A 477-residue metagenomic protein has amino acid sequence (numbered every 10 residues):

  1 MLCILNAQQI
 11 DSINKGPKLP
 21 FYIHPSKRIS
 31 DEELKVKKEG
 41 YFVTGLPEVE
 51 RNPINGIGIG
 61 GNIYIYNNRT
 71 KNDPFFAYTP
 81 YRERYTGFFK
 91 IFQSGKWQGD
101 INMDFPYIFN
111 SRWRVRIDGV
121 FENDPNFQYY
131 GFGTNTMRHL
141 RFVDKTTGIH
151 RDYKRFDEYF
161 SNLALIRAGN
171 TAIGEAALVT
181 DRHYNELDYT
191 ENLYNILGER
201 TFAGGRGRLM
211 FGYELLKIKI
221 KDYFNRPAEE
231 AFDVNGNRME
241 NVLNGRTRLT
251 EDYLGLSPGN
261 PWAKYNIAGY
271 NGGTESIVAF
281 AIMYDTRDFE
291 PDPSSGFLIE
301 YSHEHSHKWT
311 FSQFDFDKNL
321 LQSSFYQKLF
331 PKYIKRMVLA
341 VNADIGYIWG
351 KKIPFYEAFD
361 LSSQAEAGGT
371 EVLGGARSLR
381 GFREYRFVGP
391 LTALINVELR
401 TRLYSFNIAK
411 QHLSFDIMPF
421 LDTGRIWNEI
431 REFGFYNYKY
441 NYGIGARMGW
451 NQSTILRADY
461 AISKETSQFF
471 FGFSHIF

Functional and structural regions predicted by a protein language model:
Q9-E32, T44, E50, I54 (+3 more regions): Transmembrane beta-strand segments of outer-membrane beta-barrel domains in Gram-negative and organellar OMPs
I29-F42, R69-R82, I108-V115, A203-L209 (+6 more regions): Short loop/turn motifs that connect adjacent beta-strands in outer-membrane beta-barrel proteins
Y41-V43, N55-I59, I63, Y81 (+10 more regions): Residues that define the transmembrane beta-barrel architecture of outer-membrane proteins
F42-R51, D73-Q93, G99, F297-H307 (+4 more regions): Transmembrane beta-strand segments that form the barrel wall of outer-membrane beta-barrel proteins
V43-G45, E83-G87, W113-I117, G207-F211 (+9 more regions): Transmembrane beta-strands of outer-membrane beta-barrel proteins
P74-F76, Q98-I101, F127-N135, K221-A228 (+6 more regions): Outer-membrane beta-barrel translocator domains and adjoining extracellular loop/strand segments of Gram-negative
A268, V278-M283, R287-N407, F471: C-terminal outer-membrane beta-barrel translocator/porin domains of Gram-negative envelope proteins and their
I444-M448, T466-F477: Outer-membrane beta-barrel "beta-signal"
